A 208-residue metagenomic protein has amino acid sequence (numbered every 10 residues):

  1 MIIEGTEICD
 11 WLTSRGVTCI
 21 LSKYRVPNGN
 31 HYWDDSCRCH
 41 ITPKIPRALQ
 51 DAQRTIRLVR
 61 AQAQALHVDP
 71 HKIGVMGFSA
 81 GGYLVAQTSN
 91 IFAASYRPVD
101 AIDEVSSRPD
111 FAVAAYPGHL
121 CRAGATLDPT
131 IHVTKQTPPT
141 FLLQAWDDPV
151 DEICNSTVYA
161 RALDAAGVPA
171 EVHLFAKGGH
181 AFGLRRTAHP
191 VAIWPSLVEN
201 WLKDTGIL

Functional and structural regions predicted by a protein language model:
M1-Q62, L66, G179, L184-P190: Serine-hydrolase catalytic machinery in alpha/beta-hydrolase-like enzymes
R15-T18, P70-K72, R108-F111, T137-T140 (+1 more regions): Loop/turn elements at helix/coil->beta-strand transitions in domains of secreted/extracellular proteins
R47-K135: Primarily recognizes the serine-hydrolase "nucleophile elbow" in alpha/beta-hydrolase and SGNH/GDSL folds
Q136, L142-Q144, D148: Short beta-strand/loop motif that positions the catalytic acidic residue of the alpha/beta-hydrolase fold
W146-P149, K177-G179: Acidic beta-to-alpha connecting loop that harbors the catalytic carboxylate
P149-V158: Conserved alpha/beta-hydrolase "acid-adjacent" motif
T157-L208: C-terminal catalytic histidine-bearing segment of alpha/beta-hydrolase fold enzymes
